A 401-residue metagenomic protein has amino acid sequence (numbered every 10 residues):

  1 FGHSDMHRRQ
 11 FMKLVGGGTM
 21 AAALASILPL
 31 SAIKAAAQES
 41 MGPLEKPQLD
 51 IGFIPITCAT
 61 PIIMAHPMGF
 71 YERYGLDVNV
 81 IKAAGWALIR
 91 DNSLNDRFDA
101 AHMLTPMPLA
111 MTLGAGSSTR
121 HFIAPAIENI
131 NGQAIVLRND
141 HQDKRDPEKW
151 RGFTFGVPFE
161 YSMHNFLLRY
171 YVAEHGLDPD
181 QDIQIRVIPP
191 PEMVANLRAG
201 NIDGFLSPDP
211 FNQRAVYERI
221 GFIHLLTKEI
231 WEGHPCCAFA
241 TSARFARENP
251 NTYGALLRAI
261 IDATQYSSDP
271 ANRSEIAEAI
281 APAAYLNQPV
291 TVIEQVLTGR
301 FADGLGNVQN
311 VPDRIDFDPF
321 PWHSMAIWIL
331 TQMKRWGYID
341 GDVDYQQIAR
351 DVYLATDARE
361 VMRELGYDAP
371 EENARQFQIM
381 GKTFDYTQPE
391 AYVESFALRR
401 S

Functional and structural regions predicted by a protein language model:
F1-Q10, S31-K34: N-terminal secretory signal peptides
R8-I27: N-terminal export leaders
Q38-D180, Q184-V187, N196-G233, M380-Y392 (+2 more regions): Short, glycine-/small- and polar/acidic-enriched structural segments that line small-molecule recognition paths
H66, L88, N92, M163-L167 (+10 more regions): Extracytoplasmic/secreted proteins, especially bacterial periplasmic and envelope-associated proteins
I135-V136, A238-T241, F245-A246: Short glycine- and hydrophobic/aromatic-rich loop-to-beta-strand nucleating segment in the catalytic cores
G233-H234, E275: Short gly/pro-enriched beta-turn/loop segments at secondary-structure junctions
E248-L354: Secondary-structure end/capping motifs
L330-S401: Conserved C-terminal helix/tail region of periplasmic/extracytoplasmic solute-binding proteins
